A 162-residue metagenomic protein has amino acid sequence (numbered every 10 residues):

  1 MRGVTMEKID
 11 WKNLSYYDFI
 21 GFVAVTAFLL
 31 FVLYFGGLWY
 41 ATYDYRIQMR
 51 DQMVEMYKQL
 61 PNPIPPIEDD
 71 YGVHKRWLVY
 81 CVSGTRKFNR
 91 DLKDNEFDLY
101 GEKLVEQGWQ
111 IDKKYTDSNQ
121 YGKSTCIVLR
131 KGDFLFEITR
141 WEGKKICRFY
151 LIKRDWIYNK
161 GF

Functional and structural regions predicted by a protein language model:
M1-T5: Short, Lys/Arg-enriched N-terminal segments with co-localized hydrophobic residues within the first ~10-30 amino acids
E7-F162: An acidic-aromatic pocket/loop used at catalytic or ligand-binding sites
